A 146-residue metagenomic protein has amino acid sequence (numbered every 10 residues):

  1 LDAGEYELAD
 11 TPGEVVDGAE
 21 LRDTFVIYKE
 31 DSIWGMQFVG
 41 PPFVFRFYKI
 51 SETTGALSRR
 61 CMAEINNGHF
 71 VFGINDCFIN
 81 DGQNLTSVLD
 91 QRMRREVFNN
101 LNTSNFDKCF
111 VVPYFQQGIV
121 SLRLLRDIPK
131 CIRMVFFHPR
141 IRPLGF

Functional and structural regions predicted by a protein language model:
L1-D2, P42: Gly-rich Lys/Arg/Thr-decorated short loops/hinges at beta-loop-alpha junctions or inter-strand turns that position
D2-T11: A short helix->beta-strand "capping" segment at the edge of beta-propeller domains
D10-F146: Beta-sheet-dominated scaffold domains
